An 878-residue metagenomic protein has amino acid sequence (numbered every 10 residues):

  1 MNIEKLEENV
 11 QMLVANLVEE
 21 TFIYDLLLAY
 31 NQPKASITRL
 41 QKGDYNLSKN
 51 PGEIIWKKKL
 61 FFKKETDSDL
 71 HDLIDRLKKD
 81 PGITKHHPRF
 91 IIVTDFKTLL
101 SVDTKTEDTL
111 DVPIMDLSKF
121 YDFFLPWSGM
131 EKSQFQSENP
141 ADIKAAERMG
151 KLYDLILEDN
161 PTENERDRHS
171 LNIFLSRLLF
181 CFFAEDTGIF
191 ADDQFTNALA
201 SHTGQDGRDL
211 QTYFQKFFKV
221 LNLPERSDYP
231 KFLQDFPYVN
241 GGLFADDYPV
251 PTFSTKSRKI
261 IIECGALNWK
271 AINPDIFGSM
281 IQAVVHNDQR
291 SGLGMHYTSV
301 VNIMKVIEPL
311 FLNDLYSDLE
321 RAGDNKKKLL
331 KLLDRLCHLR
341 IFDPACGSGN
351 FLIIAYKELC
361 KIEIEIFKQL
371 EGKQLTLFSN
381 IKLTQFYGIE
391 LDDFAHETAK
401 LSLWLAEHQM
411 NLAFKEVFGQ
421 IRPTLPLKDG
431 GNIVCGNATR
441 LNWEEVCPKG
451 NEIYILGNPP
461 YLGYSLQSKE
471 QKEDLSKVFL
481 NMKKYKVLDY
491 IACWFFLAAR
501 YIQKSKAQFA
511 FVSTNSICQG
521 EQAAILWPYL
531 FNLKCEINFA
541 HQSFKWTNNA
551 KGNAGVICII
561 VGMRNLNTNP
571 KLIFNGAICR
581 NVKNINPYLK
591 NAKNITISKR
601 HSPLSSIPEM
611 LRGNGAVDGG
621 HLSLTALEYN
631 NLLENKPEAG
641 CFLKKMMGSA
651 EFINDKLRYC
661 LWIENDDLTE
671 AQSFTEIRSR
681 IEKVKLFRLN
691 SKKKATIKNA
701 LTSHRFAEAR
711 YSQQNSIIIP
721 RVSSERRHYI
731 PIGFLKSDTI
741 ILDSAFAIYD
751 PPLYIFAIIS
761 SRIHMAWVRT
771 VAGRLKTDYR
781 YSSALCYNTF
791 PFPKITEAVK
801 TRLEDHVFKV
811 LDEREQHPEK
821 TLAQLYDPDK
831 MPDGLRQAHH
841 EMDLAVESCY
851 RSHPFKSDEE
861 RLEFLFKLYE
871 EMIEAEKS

Functional and structural regions predicted by a protein language model:
M1-P126, S137, A141, K357 (+1 more regions): Nucleic acid-processing catalytic cores of prokaryotic defense/repair systems
N2-K5, N9, I114-E358, Q385 (+16 more regions): Preference for the N-terminal adenyl/adenosyl cofactor-binding alpha/beta module
N50, T66-L73, F90, A492 (+3 more regions): Polybasic, glycine- and aromatic-enriched phosphate-binding surface used to engage nucleic acids
H87, T98-N139, K144, E165 (+17 more regions): Signature of N6-adenine DNA methyltransferases within the class I
V93, L383, G388, G430 (+1 more regions): Conserved residues in the N-terminal Rossmann fold of short-chain dehydrogenase/reductase
E131-E138, I156-E165, I260-L267, A283-V301 (+11 more regions): Glycine- and acidic
Q194-A198, D318-C337, L359-T384, E407-L427: Flexible phosphate/Mg2+-sensing switch loops adjacent to catalytic phosphate-binding sites
C346, E676-V684, N699, T789-S878: Non-catalytic DNA-recognition/assembly elements of restriction-modification systems
